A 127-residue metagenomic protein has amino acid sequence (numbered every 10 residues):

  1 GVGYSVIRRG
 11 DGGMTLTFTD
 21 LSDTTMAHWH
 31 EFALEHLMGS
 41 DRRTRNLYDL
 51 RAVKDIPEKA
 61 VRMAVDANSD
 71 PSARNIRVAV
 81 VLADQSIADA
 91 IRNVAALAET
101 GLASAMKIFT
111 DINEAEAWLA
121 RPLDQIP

Functional and structural regions predicted by a protein language model:
G1-P127: Amphipathic, Lys/Arg-enriched alpha-helical "gate/interface" segment within cytosolic domains that mediates
